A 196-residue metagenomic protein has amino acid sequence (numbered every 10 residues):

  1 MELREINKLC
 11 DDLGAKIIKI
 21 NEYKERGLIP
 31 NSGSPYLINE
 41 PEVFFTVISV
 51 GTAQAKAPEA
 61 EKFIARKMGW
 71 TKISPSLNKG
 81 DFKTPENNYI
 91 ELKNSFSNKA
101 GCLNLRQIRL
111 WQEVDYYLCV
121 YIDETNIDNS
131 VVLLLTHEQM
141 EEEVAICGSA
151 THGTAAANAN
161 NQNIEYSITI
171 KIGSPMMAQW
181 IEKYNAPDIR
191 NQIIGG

Functional and structural regions predicted by a protein language model:
M1-G196: Nucleic-acid endonuclease domains
